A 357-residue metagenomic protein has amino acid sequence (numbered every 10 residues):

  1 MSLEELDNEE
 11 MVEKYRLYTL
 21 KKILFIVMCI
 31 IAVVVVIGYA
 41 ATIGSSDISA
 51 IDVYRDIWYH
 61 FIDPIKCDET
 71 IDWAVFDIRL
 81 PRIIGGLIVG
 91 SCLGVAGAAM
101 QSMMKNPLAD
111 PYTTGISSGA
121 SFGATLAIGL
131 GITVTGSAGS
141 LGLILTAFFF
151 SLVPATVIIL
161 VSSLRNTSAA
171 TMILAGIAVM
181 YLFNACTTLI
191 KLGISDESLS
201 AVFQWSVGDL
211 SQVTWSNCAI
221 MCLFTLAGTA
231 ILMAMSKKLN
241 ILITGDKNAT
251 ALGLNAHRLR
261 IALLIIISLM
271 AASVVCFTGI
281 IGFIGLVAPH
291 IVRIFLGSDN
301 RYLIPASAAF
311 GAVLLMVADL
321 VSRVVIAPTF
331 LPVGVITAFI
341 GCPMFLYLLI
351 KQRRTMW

Functional and structural regions predicted by a protein language model:
M1-W357: Alpha-helical transmembrane segments in inner-membrane proteins
